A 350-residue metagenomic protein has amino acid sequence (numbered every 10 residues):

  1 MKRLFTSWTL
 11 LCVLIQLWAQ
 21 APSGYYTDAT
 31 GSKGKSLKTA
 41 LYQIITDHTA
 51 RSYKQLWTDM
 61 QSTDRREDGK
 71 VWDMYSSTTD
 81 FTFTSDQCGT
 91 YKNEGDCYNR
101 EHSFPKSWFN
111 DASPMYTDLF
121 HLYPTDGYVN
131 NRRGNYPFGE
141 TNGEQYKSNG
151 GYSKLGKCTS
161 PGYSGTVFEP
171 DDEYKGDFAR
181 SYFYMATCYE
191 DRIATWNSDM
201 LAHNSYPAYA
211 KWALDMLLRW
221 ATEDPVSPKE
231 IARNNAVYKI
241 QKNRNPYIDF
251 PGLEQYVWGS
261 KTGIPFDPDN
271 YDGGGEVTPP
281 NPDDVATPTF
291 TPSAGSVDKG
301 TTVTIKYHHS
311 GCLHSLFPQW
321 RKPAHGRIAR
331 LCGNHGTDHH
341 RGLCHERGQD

Functional and structural regions predicted by a protein language model:
K2-L11: Sec-dependent signal peptide recognition, specifically the positively charged N-region followed immediately by
L14-Q16: N-terminal signal peptide c-region/cleavage motif recognized by signal peptidases
A19-D80, L253-G273: N-terminal module-boundary/linker segments of secreted carbohydrate-active enzymes
D73, T78-C97: Short, His- and charge-rich active-site/binding loops that engage polyanionic ligands
T90-N99, S103-T278: Domain-level detector of nuclease and nuclease-like folds in predominantly extracellular/periplasmic contexts
G275-D350: Short, compositionally stereotyped local motifs that mark structural "simplifiers"
